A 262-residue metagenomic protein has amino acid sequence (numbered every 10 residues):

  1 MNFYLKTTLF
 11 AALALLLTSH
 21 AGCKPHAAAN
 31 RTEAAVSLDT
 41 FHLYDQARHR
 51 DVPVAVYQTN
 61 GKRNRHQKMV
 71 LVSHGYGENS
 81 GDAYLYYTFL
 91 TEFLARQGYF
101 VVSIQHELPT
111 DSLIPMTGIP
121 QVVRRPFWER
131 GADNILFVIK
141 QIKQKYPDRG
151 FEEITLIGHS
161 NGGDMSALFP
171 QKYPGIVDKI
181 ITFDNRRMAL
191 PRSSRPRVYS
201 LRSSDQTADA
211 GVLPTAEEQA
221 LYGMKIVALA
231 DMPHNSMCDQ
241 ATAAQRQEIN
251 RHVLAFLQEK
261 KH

Functional and structural regions predicted by a protein language model:
T8-T18: Bacterial N-terminal signal peptides
H20-C23: N-terminal Sec signal peptide cleavage junction
P25-R65: N-terminal cap/lid segment of alpha/beta-hydrolase-fold proteins
R50-R149: Serine-hydrolase catalytic machinery in alpha/beta-hydrolase-like enzymes
K140-S194: Primarily recognizes the serine-hydrolase "nucleophile elbow" in alpha/beta-hydrolase and SGNH/GDSL folds
Y199-R202: Short beta-strand/loop motif that positions the catalytic acidic residue of the alpha/beta-hydrolase fold
T207-P214: Conserved alpha/beta-hydrolase "acid-adjacent" motif
G223-H262: C-terminal catalytic histidine-bearing segment of alpha/beta-hydrolase fold enzymes
